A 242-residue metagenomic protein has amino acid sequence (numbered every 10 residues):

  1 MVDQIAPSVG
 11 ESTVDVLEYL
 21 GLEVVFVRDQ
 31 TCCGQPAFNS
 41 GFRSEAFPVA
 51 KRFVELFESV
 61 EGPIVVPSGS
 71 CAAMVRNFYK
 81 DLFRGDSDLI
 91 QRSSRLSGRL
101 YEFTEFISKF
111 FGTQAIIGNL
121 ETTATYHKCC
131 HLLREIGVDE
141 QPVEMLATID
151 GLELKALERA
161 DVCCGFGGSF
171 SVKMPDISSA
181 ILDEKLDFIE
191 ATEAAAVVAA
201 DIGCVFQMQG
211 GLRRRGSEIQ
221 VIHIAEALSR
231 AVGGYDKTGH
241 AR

Functional and structural regions predicted by a protein language model:
M1-R242: Iron-sulfur cluster-binding electron-transfer modules in prokaryotic oxidoreductases
